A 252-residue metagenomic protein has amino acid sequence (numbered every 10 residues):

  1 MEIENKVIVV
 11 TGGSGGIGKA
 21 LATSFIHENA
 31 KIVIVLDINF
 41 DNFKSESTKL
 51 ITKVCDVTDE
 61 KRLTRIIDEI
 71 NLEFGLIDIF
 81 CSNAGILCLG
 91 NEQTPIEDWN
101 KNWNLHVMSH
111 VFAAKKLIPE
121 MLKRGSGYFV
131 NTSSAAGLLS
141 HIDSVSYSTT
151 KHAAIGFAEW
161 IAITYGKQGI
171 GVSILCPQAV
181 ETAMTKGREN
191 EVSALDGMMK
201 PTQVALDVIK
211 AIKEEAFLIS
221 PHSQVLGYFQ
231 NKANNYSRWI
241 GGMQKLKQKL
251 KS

Functional and structural regions predicted by a protein language model:
S14-G15: Conserved glycine-rich cofactor-binding loop
I26-F43: Conserved glycine-rich Rossmann-like NAD(P)H-binding loop of the short-chain dehydrogenase/reductase
T64, I86-N100, D143-S146: Conserved mid-core segment of classical short-chain dehydrogenase/reductases
A114, T150: Active-site helix of classical SDR
S134: Residue(s) in the substrate-gating loop at a strand-loop-helix junction that position the organic substrate next
L139, W160-I170: Active-site-adjacent segment of SDR/Rossmann-fold oxidoreductases
I174, N190-Y228: C-terminal helical subdomain
